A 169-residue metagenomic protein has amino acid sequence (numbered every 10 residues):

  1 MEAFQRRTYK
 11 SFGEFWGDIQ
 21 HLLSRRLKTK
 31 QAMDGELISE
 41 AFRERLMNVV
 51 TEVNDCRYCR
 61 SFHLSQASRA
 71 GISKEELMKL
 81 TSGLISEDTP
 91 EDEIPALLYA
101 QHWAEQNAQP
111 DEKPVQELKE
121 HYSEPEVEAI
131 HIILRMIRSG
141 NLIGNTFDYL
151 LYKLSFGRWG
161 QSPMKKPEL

Functional and structural regions predicted by a protein language model:
M1-L169: Hydrophobic alpha-helical segments
